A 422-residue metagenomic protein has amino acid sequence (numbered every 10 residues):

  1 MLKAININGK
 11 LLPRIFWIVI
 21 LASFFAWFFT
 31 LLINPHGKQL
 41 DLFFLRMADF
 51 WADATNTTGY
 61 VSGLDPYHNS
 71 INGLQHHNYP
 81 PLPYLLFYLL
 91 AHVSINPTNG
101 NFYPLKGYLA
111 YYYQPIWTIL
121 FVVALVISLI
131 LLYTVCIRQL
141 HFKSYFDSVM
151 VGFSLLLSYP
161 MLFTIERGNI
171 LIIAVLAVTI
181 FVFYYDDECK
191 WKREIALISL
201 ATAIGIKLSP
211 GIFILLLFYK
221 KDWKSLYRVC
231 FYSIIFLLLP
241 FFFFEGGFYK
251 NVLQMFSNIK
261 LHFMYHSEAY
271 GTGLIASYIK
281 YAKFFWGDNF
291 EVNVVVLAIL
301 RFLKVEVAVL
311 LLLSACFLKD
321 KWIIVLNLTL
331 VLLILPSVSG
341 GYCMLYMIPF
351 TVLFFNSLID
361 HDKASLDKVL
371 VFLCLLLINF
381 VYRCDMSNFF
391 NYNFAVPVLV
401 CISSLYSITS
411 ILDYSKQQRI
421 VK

Functional and structural regions predicted by a protein language model:
L2-E188, K192-E194, W223-Y342, I348: Primarily membrane-embedded glycan-assembly and transfer machineries that use lipid-linked glycans
H76-P80, L353-K422: Aromatic-enriched
F181, A196, F372-C374: Small-residue hotspots
R193-L217, L328-L335: Membrane-interface alpha helices of multi-pass inner-membrane proteins
S209-K220, C230, L345-M347: Transmembrane-embedded, aromatic-rich helix segments that form part of the hydrophobic channel/pocket engaging
G211-F213, L226, F236, D385-S387: Terminal transmembrane helical module of multi-pass membrane proteins
K221-F231, K363-L370: Membrane-interfacial entry segments at the cytosolic side of transmembrane helices
M347-L353: Active/binding-pocket-proximal capping segment
